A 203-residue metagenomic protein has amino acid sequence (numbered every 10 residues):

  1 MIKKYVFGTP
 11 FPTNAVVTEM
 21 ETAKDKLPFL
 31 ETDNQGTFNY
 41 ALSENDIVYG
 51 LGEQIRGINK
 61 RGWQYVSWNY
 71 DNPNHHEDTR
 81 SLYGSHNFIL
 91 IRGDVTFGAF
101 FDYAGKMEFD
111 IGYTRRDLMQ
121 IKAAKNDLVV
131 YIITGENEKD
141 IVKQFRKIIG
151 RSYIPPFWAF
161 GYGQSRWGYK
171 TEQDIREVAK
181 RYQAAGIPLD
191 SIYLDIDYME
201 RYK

Functional and structural regions predicted by a protein language model:
M1-P156, R166-W167, E172, A179-A184: Catalytic and substrate-binding clefts that recognize carbohydrates or anionic sugar/phosphate headgroups
P156-A159, M199-R201: A short alpha-helix capping/helix-coil boundary motif
W158-S165, D190-L194: Hydrophobic faces of well-ordered beta-strands that scaffold small-molecule active sites in alpha/beta enzyme cores
P188-K203: Aromatic- and carboxylate-enriched substrate-binding clefts and catalytic-loop regions of carbohydrate-active enzymes
